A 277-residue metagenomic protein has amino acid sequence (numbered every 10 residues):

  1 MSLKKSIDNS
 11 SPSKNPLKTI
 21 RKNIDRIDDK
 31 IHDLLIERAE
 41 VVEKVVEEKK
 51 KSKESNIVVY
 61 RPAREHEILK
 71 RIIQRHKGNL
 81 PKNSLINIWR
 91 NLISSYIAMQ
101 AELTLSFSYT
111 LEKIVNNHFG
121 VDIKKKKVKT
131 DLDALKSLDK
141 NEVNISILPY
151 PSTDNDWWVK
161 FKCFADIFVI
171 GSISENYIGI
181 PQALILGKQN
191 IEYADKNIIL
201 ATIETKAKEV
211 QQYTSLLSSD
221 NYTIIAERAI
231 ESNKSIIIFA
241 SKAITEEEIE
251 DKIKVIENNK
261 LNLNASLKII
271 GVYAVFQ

Functional and structural regions predicted by a protein language model:
S2-Q277: Domain-level signature for soluble enzymes in the chorismate/prephenate branch of the shikimate pathway
